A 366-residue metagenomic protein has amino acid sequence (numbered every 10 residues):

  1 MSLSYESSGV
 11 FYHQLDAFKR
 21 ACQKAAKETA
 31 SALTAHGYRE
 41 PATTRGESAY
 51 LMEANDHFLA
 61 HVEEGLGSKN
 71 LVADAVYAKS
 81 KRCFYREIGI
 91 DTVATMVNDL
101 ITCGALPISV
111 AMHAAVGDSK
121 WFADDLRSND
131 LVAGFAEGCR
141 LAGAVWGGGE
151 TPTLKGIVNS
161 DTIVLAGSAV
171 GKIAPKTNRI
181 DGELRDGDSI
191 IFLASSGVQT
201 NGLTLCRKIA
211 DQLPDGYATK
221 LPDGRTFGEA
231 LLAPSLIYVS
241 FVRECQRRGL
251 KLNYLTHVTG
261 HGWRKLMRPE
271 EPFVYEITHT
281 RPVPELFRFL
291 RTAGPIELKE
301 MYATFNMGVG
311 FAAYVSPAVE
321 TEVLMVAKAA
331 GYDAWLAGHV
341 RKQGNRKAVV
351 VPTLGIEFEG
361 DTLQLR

Functional and structural regions predicted by a protein language model:
M1-A35: N-terminal amphipathic/basic leader segments beginning at the initiator methionine
S2, K69-K79, A218-T226, E271: Gly-rich Lys/Arg/Thr-decorated short loops/hinges at beta-loop-alpha junctions or inter-strand turns that position
S2-S8, Q14, D124-A142, V158-I163 (+2 more regions): Glycine-/charge-enriched secondary-structure boundary and capping motifs
K27, S31-S196, E357-F358: Glycine-rich phosphate/pyrophosphate-binding loop regions near the starts of catalytic domains
H57-L59, G65-S68, D215-G216, T280-R291: Acidic-glycine-rich active-site phosphate/pyrophosphate-binding loop
R82-I90, F227-L236: Active-site pocket-shaping loop/turn-to-helix segments
T177-D223, F227: Short, acidic (Asp/Glu-rich) active-site segment that either coordinates a divalent metal cofactor
